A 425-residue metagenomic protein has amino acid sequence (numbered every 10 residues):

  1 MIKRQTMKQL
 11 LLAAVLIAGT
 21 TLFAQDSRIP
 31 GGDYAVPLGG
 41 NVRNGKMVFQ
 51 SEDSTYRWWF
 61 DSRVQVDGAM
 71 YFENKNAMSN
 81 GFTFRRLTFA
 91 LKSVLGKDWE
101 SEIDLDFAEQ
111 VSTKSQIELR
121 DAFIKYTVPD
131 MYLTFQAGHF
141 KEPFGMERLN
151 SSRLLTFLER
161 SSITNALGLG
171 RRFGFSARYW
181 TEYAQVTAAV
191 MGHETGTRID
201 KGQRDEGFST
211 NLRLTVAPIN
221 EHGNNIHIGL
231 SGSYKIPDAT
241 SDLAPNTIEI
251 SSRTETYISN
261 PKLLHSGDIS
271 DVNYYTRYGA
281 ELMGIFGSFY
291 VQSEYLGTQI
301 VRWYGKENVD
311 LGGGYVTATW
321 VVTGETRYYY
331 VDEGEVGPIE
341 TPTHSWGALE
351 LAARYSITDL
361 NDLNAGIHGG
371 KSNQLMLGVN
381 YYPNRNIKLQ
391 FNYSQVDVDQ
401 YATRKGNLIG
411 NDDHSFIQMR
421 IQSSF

Functional and structural regions predicted by a protein language model:
M1-D33: Cleavable N-terminal export/targeting peptides
A18-G19, F107, Y304: Alpha-helical transmembrane segments and their juxtamembrane interfaces
L22-S51: Sec-dependent signal peptide cleavage junction
S27-P37, N74-N76, L243-F425: Outer-membrane beta-barrel pore domains
V42, I117, G168-G170, N273-Y275 (+1 more regions): Short solvent-exposed loop/turn micro-motifs enriched in small/polar/acidic residues
K46-G196, D200-P237, Y315-T326, V331-P342 (+2 more regions): Outer membrane beta-barrel
W58-W59, G223-H227, Y234, D238-P261: Glycan-binding loop/region signatures in secreted carbohydrate-active enzymes
